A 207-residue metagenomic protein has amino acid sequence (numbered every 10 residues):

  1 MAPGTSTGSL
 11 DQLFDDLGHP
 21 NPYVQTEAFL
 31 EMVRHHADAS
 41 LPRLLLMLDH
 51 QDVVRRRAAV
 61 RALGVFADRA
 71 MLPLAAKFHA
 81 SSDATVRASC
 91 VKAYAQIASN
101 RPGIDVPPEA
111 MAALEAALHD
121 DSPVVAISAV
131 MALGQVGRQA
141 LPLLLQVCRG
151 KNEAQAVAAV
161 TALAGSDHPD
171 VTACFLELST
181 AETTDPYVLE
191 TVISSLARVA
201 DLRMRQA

Functional and structural regions predicted by a protein language model:
M1-S6, Y23-A37, L46, R56-R69 (+8 more regions): Structural detector for internal amphipathic alpha-helices that build alpha-solenoid repeat scaffolds
S9, V54, V106-M111, A154: HEAT/HEAT-like alpha-solenoid repeats
L10-D11, Q25-T26, L41, M71-L72 (+4 more regions): Residue-level signal for cytosolic alpha-helical hairpin/rod architecture
Q12-F14, R43-L45, L74-A75, A113-E115 (+3 more regions): Buried hydrophobic core positions in alpha-solenoid tandem helical repeats
P20-N21, Q51-D52, S82-D83, D121-S122 (+2 more regions): Short inter-helical turns and helix N-cap capping residues of alpha-solenoid HEAT/ARM repeat scaffolds
